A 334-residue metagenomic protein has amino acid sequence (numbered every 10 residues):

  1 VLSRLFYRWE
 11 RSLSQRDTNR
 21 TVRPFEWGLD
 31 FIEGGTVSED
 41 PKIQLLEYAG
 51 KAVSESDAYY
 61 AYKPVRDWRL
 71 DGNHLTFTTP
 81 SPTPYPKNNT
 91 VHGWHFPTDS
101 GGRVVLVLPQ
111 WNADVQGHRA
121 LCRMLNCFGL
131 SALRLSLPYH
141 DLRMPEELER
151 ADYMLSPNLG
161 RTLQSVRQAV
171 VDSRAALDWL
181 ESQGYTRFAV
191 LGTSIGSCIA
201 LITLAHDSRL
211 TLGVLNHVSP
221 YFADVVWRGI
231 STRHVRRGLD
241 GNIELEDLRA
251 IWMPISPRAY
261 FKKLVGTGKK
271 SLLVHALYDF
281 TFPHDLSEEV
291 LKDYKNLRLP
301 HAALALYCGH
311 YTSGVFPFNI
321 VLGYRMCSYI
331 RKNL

Functional and structural regions predicted by a protein language model:
V1-T76: N-terminal targeting or regulatory segments adjacent to alpha/beta-hydrolase or S9 domains
H92, G102-Q110: Short beta-strand element of the alpha/beta-hydrolase
V107-R167: Cap/lid segment of the alpha/beta-hydrolase catalytic domain
E181-S194: Alpha/beta-hydrolase fold nucleophile elbow
G192-I202: Glycine-rich nucleophile elbow surrounding the catalytic serine of serine-hydrolase chemistry
L201-E246: Hydrolase active-site cap/lid region
R228-L286: The feature captures the conserved acid-bearing segment of alpha/beta-hydrolase catalytic domains
E288, K292-L334: C-terminal catalytic histidine-bearing segment of alpha/beta-hydrolase fold enzymes
